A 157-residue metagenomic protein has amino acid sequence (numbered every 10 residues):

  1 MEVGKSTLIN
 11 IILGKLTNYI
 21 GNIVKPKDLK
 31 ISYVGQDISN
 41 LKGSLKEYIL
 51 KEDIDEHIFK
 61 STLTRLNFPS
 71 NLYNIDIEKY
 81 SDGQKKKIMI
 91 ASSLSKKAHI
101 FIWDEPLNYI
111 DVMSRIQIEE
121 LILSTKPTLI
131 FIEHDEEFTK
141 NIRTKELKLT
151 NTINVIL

Functional and structural regions predicted by a protein language model:
V3-I58, E133, N141-L157: ABC ATPase nucleotide-binding domain signature region
V34, F101-E105: Catalytic Walker B motif of ABC-type/P-loop ATPase nucleotide-binding domains
T62, L66-E78: Conserved ABC nucleotide-binding domain
D76-Y80, Q84, M89, L107: Conserved ABC ATPase signature
I90, I118: Hydrophobic anchor residue at the start of the ABC signature
D104, N108-D111, R115: ABC-family nucleotide-binding domains
P127-I132: Conserved H-loop
